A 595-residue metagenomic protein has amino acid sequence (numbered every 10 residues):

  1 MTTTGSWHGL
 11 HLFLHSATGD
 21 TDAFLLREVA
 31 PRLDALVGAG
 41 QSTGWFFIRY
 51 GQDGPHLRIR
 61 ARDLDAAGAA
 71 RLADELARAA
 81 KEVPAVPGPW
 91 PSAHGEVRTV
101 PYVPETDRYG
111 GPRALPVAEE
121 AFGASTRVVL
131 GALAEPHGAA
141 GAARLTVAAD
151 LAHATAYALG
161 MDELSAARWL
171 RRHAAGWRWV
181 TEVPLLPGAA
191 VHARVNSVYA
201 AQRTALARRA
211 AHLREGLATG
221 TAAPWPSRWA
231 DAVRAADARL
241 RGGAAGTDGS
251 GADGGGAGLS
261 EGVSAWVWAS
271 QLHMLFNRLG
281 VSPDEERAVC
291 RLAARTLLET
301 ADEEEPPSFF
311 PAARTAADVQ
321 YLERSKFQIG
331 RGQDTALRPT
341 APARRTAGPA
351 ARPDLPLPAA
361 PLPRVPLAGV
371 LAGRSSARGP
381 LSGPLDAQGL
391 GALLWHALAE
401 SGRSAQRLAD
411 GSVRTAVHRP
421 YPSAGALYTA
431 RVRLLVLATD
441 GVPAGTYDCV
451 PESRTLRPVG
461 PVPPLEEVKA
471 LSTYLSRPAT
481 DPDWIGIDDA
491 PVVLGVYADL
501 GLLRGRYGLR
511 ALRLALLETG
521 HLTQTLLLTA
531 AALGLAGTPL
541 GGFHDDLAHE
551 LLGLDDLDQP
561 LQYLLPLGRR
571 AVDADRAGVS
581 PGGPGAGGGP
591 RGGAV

Functional and structural regions predicted by a protein language model:
M1-L337, L357, V370, R374: An acidic, charge-biased composition feature
A73-L76, L408, R510: "Short basic amphipathic alpha-helical interaction patches in structured regions
D248, G256, S264-R506, T519 (+1 more regions): N-terminal accessory segments that position/regulate proteins before the catalytic core
L509-E518: Short pre-catalytic strand/loop immediately N-terminal to key active-site residues, enriched for Gly-Thr
L522: Gly/Thr-rich phosphate-binding loop signature of adenosyl cofactor/nucleotide-binding cores
G534: Structured binding elements
